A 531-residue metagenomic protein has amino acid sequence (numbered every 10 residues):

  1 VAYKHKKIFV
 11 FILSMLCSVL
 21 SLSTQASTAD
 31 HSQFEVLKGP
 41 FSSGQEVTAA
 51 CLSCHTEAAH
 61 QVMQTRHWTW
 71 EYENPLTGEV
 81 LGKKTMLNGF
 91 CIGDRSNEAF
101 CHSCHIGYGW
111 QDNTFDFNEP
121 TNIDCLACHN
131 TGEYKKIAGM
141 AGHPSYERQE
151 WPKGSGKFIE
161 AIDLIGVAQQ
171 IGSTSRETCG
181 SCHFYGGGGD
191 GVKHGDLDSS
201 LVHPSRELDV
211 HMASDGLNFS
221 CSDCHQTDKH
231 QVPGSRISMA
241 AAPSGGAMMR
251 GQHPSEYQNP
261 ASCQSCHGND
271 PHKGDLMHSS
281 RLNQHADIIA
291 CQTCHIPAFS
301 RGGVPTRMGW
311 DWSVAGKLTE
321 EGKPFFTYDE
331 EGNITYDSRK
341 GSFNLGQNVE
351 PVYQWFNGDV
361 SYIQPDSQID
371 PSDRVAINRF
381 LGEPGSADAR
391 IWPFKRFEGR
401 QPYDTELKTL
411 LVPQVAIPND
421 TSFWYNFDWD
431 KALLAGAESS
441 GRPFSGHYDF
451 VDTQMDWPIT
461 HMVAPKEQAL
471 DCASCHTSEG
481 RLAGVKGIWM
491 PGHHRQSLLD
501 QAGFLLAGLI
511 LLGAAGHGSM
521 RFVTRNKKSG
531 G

Functional and structural regions predicted by a protein language model:
A2-I12: Bacterial N-terminal signal peptides that target proteins for export
V10-S21: Bacterial N-terminal signal peptides
T24-E119, L126-S175, S181-P260, Q264-N283 (+3 more regions): Sequence context of c-type cytochrome heme-c attachment sites
Q45, F299-G530: Long, charged, low-complexity terminal extensions
I123-C125, C291-Q292: Cysteine-rich micro-motifs
D228, H267-D270, A298, G302 (+1 more regions): Alpha-helix capping/termination and helix-coil
Q264, A290-T293, P297-A298: A conserved active-site cap/scaffold subdomain adjacent to cofactor or substrate pockets
D287: Active-site-proximal binding-pocket segments
